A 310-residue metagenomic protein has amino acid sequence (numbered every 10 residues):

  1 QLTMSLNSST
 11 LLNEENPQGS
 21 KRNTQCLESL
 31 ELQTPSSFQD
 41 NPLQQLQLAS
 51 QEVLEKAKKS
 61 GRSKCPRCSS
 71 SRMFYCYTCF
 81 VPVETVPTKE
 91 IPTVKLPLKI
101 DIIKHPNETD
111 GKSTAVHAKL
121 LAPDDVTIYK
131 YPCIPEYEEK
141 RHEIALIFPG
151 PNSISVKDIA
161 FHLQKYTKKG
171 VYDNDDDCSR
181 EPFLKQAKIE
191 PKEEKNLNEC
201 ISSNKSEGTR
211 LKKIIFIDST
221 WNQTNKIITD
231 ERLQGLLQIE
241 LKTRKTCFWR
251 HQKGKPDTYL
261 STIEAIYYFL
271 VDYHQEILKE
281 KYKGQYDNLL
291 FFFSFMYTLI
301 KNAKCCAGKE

Functional and structural regions predicted by a protein language model:
L2-L54: A broadly conserved sequence feature marking short terminus-proximal activation segments in nucleic acid-centric
Q51-K95: Cys/His-rich short segments
P82-V116: Short microdomains enriched in Cys/His and/or Lys/Arg
D101, T127-Y129, I239: General small-molecule cofactor/ligand-binding pocket signal
P106-E108, P132-C133, P151-S153, L241-T246: Short, acidic/turn-prone active-site loops that include or flank metal/cofactor- and phosphate-binding residues
L120-R232: S-adenosyl-L-methionine/SAH cofactor-binding core of RNA-modifying enzymes
E194, N198, S206-E310: C-terminal folded domains that constitute the principal catalytic or ligand-binding module of multi-domain proteins
